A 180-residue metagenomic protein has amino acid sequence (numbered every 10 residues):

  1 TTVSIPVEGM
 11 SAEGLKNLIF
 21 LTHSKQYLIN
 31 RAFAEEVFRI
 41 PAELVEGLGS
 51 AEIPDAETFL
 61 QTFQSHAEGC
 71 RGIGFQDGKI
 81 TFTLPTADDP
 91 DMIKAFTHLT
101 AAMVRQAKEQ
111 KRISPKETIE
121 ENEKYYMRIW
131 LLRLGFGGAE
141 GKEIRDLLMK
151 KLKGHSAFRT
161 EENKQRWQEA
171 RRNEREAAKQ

Functional and structural regions predicted by a protein language model:
T1-Q180: Long, charge-dense low-complexity segments
